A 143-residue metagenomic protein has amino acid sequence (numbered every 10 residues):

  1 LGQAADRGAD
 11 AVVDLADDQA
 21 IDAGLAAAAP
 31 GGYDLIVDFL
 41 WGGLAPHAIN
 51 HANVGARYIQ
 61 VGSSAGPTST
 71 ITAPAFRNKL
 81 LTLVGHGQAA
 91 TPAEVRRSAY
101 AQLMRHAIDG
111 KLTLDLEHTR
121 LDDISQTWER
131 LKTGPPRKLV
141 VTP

Functional and structural regions predicted by a protein language model:
L1-A5, T68-A73: Short, glycine/polar-rich helix-capping loops at beta-to-alpha or helix-loop-helix junctions that flank or form
L1-L44, V95: Adenosine-nucleotide cofactor-binding segment
A4, I36, A48, L83 (+3 more regions): Terminal peptide-recognition signature
W41-G43, S64-P67: Short beta->alpha connector loops
N50-A52: Conserved helix-to-beta-strand junction in the class I
V54-V61, I71-T113: Rossmann-fold dehydrogenase core element
E94-P143: C-terminal hydrophobic helical "lid"/dimerization subdomain of Rossmann-like NAD(P)H-dependent oxidoreductases
